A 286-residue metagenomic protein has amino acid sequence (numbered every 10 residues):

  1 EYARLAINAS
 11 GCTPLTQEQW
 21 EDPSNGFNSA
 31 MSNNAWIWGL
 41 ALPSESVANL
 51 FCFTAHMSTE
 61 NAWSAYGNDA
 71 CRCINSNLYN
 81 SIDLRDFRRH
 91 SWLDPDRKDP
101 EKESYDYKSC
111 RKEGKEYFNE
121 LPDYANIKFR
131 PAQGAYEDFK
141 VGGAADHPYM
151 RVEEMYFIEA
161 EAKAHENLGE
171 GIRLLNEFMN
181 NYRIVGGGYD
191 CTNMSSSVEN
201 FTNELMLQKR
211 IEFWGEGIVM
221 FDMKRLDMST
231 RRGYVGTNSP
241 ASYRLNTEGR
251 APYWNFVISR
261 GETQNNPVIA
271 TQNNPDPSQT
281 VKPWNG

Functional and structural regions predicted by a protein language model:
E1-T54, Y79-G286: Acidic/polar-rich alpha-helix caps and helix-coil junctions
S58-S76: Short, cationic low-complexity segments
